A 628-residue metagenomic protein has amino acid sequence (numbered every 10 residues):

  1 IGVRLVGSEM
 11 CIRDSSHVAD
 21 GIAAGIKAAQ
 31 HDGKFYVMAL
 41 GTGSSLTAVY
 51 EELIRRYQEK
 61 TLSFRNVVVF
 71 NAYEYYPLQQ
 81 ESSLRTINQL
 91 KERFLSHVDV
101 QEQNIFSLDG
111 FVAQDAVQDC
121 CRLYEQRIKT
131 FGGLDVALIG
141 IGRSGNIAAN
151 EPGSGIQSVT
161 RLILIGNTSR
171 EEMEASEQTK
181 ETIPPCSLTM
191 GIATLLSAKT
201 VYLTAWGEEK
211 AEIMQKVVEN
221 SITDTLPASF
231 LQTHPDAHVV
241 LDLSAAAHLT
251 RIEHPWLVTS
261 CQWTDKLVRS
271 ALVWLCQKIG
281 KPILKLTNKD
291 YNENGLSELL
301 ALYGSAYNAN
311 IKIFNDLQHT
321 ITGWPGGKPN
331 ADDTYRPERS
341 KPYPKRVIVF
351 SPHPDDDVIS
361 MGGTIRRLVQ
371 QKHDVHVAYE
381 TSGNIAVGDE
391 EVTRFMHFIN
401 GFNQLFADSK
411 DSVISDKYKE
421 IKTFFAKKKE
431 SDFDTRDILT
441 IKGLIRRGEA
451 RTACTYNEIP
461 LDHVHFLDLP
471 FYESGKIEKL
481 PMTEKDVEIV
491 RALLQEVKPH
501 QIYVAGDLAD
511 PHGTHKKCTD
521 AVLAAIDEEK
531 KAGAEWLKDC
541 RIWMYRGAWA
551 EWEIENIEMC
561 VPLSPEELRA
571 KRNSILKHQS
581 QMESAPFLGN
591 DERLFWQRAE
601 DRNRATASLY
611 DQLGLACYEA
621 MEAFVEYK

Functional and structural regions predicted by a protein language model:
I1-G7, I12: Single conserved hydrophobic/aromatic residue that forms the stacking wall/gate of nucleotide- or nucleobase-binding
R4, L62-V136: Ligand-binding beta-strand-loop-alpha-helix segment within the catalytic cores of soluble metabolic enzymes
L40-S45, I139-R143, W206: Glycine-rich beta-strand-to-loop/alpha-helix junction loops that act as flexible
V49-K60, V358-S382, A386: Histidine-anchored nucleotide/phosphate-binding helix
V49-R55, I147-V159, H512-E528: Short Gly/Thr/Asp-enriched flexible loops that form oxyanion-binding sites at enzyme active sites
A148-I192: Class I SAM-dependent methyltransferase SAM-binding "motif I" and its flanking Rossmann-like core
E172-Q178, T182-S187, I279-I348, R367-Q371 (+3 more regions): Metal-dependent de-N-acetylase/amidase catalytic core
M190-A193, K199-N294: ATP/nucleoside-binding phosphotransfer catalytic cores, i.e., glycine-rich phosphate-binding loops
